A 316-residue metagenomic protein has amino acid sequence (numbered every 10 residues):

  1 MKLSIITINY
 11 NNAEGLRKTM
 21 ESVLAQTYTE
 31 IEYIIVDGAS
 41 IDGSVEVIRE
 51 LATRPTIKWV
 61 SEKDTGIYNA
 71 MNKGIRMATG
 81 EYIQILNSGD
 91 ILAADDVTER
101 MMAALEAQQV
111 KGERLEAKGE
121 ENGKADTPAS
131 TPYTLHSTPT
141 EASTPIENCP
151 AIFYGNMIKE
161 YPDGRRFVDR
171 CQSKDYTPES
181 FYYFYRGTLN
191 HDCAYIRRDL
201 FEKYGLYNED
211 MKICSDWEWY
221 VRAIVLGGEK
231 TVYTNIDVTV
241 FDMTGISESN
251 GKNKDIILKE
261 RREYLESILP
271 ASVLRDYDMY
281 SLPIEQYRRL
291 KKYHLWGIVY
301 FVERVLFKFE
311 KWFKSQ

Functional and structural regions predicted by a protein language model:
M1-E113, G119-N253: Nucleotide-sugar donor-binding/catalytic module of glycosyltransferases that assemble extracellular/cell-envelope
G80, L86, C214, I256-I257 (+3 more regions): Residue-level recognition of hydrophobic positions within alpha-helical transmembrane segments
Y204-E209, Y233, K259-E263, M279-K292: Short secondary-structure transition/capping segments
I236-T244, S249-Y277: Catalytic core of nucleotide-sugar-dependent glycosyltransferases
P270-A271, D276-Q316: Membrane-proximal basic amphipathic "stem/tether" segments
